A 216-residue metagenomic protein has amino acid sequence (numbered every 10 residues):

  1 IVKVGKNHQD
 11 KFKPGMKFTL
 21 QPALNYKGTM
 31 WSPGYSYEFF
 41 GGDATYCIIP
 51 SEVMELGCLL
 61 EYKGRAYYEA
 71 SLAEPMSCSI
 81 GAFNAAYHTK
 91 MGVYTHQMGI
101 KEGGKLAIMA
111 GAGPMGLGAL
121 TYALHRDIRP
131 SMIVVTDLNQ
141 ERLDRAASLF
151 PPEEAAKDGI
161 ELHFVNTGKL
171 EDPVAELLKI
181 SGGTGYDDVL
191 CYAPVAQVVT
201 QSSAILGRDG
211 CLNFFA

Functional and structural regions predicted by a protein language model:
I1-L24, F40-G41, L60: Glycine-rich beta-strand-centered segment in the early N-terminal region that forms part of a ligand/cofactor-binding
F18-T19, L106, L212: Generic structural signal for buried aliphatic residues
Q21-G103: NAD(P)H dinucleotide-binding glycine-rich loop of Rossmann-like/cofactor-binding domains, especially the beta1-alpha1
P75, A110-G113: Glycine-rich Rossmann-fold phosphate-binding loop(s) that bind the pyrophosphate of adenine dinucleotide cofactors
C78, P114-M115, R142: Hydrophobic/small residue at the entry helix of a nucleotide-binding pocket
E102-G104, M109, L120-V199: Adenosine-nucleotide cofactor-binding segment
D188, A204-A216: ADP-ribose/adenylate-binding Rossmann-like module
